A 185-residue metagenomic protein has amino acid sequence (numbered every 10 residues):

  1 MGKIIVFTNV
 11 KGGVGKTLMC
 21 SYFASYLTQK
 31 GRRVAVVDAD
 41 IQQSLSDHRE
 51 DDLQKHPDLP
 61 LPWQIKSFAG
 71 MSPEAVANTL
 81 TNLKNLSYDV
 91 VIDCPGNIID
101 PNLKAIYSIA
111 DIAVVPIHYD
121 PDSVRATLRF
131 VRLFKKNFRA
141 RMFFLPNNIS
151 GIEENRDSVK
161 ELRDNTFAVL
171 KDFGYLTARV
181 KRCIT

Functional and structural regions predicted by a protein language model:
I4, T8-V14, S25-I92, G96-D100: P-loop/Walker-type NTP enzyme "switch/lid" segment
L18-M19: Hydrophobic positions on the alpha1 helix immediately C-terminal to the Walker A/P-loop
A35-V36, I92, V115, F143-P146: Structural beta-sheet core signal
I41-Q43, P121, I149-I152: Conserved nucleotide-binding/hydrolysis micro-motifs of P-loop NTPases
P101-P121: Inter-motif core of Ras-like GTPase G domains
R125-R139: Conserved C-terminal guanine-recognition region of P-loop GTPase G domains, centered on the G4
N148-S150, V159-T185: Beta-strand-loop-alpha "switch" segments that mediate conformational coupling across diverse proteins
